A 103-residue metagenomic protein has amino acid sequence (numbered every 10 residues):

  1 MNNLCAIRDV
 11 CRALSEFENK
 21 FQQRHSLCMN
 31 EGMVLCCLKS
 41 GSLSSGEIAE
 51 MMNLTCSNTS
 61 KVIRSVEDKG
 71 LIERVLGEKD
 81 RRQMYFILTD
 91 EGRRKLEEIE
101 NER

Functional and structural regions predicted by a protein language model:
M1, C5, H25, M29 (+5 more regions): Residues at secondary-structure transition points
M1-H25, L71: N-terminal leader segment of winged-helix/HTH proteins
C5, L14, C36, G46 (+1 more regions): Functionally engaged cysteine thiol sites
C5-I7, N19-F21, E31, R64-S65 (+1 more regions): Short, flexible segments with low predicted structural confidence
R12-N19, S57, D90-E97, N101: Generic detection of well-ordered alpha-helical segments
F17-S57: N-terminal helix-turn-helix DNA-binding core of bacterial DNA-binding proteins
S65-R103: Charged, amphipathic alpha-helical coiled-coil/dimerization segments
